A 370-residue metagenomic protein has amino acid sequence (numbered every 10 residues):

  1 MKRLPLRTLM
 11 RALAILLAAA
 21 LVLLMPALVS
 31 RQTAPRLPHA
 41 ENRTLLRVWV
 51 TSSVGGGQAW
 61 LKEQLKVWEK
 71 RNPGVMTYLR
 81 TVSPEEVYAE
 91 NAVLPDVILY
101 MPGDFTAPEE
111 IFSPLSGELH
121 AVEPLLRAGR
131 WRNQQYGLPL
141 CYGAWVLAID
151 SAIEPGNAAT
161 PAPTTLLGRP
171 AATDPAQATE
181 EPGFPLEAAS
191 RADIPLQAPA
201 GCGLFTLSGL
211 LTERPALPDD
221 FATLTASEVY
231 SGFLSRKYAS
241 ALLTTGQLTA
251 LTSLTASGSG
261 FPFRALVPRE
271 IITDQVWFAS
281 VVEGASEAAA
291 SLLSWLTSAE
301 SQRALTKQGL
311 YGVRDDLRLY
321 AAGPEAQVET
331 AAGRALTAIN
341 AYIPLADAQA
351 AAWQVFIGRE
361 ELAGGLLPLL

Functional and structural regions predicted by a protein language model:
M1-P102, R303-A304, G364, L370: Conserved N-terminal structural module of periplasmic/extracytoplasmic solute-binding proteins
E85-Y100, F105, T225-A241: Short helices/loops that flank or line small-molecule/ion binding pockets
M101-V146, N157, Q177-A188: Hinge/lid segment of periplasmic solute-binding proteins
Y136-L140, W145, A158-P215, S235-A239: Extracytoplasmic/periplasmic solute-binding protein
W145-I149, A279-S280: Short glycine- and hydrophobic/aromatic-rich loop-to-beta-strand nucleating segment in the catalytic cores
L217-A285: Extracytoplasmic/periplasmic substrate-binding proteins
W277-V313, L317: Bilobed periplasmic-binding protein/Venus flytrap-like ligand-binding cleft at the lobe interface of extracytoplasmic
T306-L370: C-terminal capping/gating helix-and-loop segments adjacent to ligand/active sites or protein-protein/ligand interfaces
